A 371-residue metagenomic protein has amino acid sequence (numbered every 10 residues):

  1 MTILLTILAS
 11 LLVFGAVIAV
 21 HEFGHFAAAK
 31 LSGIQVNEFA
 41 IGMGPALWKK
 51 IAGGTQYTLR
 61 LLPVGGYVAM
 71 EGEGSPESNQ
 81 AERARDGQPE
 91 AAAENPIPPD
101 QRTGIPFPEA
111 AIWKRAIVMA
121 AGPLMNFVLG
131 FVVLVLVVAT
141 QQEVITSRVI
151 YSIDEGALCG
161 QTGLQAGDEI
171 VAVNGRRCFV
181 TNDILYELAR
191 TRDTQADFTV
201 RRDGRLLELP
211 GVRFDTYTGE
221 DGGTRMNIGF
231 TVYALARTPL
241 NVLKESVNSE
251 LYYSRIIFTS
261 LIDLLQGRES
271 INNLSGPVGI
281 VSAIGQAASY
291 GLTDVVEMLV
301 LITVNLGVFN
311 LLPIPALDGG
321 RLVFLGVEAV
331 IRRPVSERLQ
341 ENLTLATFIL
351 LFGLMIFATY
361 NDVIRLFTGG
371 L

Functional and structural regions predicted by a protein language model:
I3-N95, L312-I331: Small-residue-rich helix-interface/hinge motifs
L4, S78-K114, V118-A121, M125-L274 (+1 more regions): PDZ peptide-recognition modules
L5-V13, L301, F348-L354: Alpha-helical transmembrane segments of integral membrane proteins
A40, G65, L240-Q266, V278-V281 (+3 more regions): Membrane-interacting alpha-helical segments
L47-I51, V149-I153, G326-N342, G369: Membrane interface segments of multi-pass transport proteins and intramembrane proteases
D263-G267, T303-L317: Transmembrane alpha-helix interface/packing and boundary motifs in multi-pass membrane proteins, characterized by
G291-V308: Small-residue-enriched transmembrane helix starts and helix-helix packing motifs in multi-pass inner-membrane proteins
F357-L371: Juxtamembrane boundary at the C-terminal end of a transmembrane helix
